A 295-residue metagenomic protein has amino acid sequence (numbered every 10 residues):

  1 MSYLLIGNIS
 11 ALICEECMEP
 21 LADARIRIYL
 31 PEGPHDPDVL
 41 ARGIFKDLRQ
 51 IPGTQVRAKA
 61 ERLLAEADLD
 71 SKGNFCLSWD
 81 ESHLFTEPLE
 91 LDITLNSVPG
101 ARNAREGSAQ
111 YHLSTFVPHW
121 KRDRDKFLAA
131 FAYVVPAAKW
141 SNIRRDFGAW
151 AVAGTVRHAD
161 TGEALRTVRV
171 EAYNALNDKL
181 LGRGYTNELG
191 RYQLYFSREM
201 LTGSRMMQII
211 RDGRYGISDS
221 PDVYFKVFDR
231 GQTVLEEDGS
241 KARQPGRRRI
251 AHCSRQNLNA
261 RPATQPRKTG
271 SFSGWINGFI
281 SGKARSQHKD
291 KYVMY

Functional and structural regions predicted by a protein language model:
M1-E163, G182, M200-Y295: Feature of secretome-associated and extracellular-like proteins
R166-K179: Internal alpha-helical scaffold/solenoid segments in large eukaryotic proteins
L180, G190: Short, charged/polar micro-motifs that form catalytic or ligand-binding hotspots
R191-Y195: Short, low-complexity Pro/Thr/Gly
